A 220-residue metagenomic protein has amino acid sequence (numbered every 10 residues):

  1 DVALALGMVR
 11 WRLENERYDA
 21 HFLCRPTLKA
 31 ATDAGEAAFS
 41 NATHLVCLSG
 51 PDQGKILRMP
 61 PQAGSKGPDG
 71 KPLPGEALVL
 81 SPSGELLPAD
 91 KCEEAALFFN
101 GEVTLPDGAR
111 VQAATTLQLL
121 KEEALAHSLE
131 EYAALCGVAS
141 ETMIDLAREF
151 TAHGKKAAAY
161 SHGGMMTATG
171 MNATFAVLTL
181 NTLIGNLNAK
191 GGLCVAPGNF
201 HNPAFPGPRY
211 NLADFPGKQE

Functional and structural regions predicted by a protein language model:
D1-H153: Long, well-ordered, tryptophan-enriched scaffold segments
E130, E141, F150-E220: A glycine-rich, hydrophobic/aromatic-adjacent loop/helix-cap motif
